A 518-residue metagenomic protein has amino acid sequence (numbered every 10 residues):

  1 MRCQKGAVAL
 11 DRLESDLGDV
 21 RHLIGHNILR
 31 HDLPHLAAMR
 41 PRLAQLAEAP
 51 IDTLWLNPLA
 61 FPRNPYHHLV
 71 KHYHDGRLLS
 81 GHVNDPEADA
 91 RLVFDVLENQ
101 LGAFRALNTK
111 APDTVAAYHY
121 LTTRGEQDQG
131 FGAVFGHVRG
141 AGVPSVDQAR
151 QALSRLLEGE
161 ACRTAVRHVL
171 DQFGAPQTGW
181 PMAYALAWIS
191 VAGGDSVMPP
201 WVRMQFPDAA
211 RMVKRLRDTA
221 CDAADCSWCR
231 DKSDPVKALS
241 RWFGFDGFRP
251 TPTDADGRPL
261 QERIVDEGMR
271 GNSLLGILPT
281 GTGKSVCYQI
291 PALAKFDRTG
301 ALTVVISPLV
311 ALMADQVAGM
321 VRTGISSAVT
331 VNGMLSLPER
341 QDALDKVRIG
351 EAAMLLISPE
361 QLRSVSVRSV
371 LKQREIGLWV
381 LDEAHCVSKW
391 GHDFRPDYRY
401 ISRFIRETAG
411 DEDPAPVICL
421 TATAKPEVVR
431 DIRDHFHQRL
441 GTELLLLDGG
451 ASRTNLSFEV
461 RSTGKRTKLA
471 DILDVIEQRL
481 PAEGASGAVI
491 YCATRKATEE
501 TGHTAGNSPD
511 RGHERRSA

Functional and structural regions predicted by a protein language model:
R2-H67, Y73-F104: Conserved DEDDh/DEDDy metal-dependent 3′-5′ exonuclease domain
N27-I28, A111-D113, C492-A493: Short, well-ordered beta-to-alpha junction loops that form the rim of enzyme active sites and present histidine/acidic
L36, L69-R155, G159, R167 (+1 more regions): Acidic, Mg2+-coordinating catalytic module of metal-dependent nucleases/exonucleases that use a two-metal-ion mechanism
L69-S80, K237-P252: Short amphipathic alpha-helical segments and their helix-coil junctions
G174-D234: Interdomain "pre-motor" coupling segment immediately N-terminal to P-loop NTPase/helicase cores
C221-G247, P259, R263, M269-L275 (+4 more regions): Helicase motor core with emphasis on the C-terminal RecA-like subdomain
A311: Conserved Rossmann-like nucleotide-cofactor binding loop
